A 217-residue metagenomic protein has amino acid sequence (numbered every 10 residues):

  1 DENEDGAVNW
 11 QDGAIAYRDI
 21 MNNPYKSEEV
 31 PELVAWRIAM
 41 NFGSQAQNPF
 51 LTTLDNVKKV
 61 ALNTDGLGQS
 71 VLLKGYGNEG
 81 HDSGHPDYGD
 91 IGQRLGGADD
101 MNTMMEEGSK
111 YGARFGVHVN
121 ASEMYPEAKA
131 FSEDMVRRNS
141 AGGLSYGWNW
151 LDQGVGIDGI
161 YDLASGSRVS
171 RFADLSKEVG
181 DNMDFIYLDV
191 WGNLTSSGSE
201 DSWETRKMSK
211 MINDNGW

Functional and structural regions predicted by a protein language model:
D1-S70, G75, Q93-L95, Y111-R114: Carbohydrate-recognition beta-sandwich/jelly-roll modules in extracellular/periplasmic carbohydrate-active proteins
G68-W217: Aromatic- and carboxylate-enriched substrate-binding clefts and catalytic-loop regions of carbohydrate-active enzymes
